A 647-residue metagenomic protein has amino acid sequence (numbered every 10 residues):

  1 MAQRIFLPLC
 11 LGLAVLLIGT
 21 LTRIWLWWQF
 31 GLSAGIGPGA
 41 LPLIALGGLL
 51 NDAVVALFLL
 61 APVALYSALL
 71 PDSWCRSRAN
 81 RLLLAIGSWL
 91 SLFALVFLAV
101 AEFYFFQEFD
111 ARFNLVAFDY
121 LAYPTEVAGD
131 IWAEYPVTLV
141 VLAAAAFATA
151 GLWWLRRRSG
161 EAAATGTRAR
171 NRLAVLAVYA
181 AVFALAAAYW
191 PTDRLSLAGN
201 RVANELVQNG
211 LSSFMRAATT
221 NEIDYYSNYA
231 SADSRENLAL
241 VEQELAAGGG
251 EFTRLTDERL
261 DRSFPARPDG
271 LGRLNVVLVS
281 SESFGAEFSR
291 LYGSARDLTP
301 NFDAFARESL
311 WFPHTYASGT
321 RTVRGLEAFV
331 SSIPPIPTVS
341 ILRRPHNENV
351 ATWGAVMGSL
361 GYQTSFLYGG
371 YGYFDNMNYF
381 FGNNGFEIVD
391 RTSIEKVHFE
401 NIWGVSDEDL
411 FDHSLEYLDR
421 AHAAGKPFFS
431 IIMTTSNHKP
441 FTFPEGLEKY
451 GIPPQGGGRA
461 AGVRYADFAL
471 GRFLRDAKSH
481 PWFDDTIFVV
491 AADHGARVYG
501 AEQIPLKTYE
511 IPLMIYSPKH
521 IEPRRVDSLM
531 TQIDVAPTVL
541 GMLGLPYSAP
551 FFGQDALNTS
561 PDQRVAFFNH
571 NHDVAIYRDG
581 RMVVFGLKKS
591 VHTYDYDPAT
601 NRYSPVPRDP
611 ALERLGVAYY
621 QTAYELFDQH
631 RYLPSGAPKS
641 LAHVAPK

Functional and structural regions predicted by a protein language model:
M1-S227: Transmembrane and membrane-interface helices of multi-pass, inner-membrane envelope-modifying transferases
A2, A230, S234, L238 (+1 more regions): Intrinsic-disorder-associated interaction segments
I18, P124-T125, Q208-L211, S234-L238 (+3 more regions): Alpha-helix initiation and N-capping motif
G37, L115, G199-L206, Y229 (+5 more regions): A general boundary/transition motif marking the beginning of the first structured unit of a protein
R78-L82, Y225-E236, L342-H346, G553-Q554: Short alpha-helical "patches" and their helix-cap loops
R216-F264, R307: The feature marks either
A246-K647: Solvent-exposed soluble domains appended to multi-pass membrane proteins
